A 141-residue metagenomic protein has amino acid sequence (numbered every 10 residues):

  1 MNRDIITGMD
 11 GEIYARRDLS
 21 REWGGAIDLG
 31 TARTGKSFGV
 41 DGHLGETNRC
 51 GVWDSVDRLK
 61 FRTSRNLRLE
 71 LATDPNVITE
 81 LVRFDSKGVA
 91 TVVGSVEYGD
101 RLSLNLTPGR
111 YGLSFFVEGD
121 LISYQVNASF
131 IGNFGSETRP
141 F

Functional and structural regions predicted by a protein language model:
M1-N2, G42-S123: Acidic, Ser/Thr/Pro-rich low-complexity intrinsically disordered segments
M1-R68, D74, S129-F141: Non-catalytic extracellular/lumenal accessory regions of secreted precursors
